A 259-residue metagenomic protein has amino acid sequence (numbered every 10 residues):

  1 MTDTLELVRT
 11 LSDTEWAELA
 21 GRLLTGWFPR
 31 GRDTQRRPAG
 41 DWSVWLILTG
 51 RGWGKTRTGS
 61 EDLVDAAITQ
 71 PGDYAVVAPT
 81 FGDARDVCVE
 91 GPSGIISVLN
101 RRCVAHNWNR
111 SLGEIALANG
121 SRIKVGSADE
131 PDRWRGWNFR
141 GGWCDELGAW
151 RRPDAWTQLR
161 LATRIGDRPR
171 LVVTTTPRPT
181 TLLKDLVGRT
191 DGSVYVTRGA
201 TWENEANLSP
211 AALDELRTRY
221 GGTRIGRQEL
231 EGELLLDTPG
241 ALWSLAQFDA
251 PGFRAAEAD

Functional and structural regions predicted by a protein language model:
M1-V44: Pre-P-loop entry segment of helicase/translocase ATPase cores
W45-L48, A75: Short hydrophobic/aromatic beta-strand immediately N-terminal to the Walker A/P-loop
T56-P71: Walker A/P-loop NTP-binding motif
G72-A84: Conserved RecA-like ASCE P-loop NTPase motor core of nucleic-acid helicases/translocases
G82-R140, L234: Inter-Walker segment of RecA-like/P-loop motor cores
D145-L147: Walker B catalytic acidic pair
A149-G221: ASCE P-loop NTPase helicase motor core
E205-D259: ATPase catalytic-site recognition across NTP-hydrolyzing enzymes
